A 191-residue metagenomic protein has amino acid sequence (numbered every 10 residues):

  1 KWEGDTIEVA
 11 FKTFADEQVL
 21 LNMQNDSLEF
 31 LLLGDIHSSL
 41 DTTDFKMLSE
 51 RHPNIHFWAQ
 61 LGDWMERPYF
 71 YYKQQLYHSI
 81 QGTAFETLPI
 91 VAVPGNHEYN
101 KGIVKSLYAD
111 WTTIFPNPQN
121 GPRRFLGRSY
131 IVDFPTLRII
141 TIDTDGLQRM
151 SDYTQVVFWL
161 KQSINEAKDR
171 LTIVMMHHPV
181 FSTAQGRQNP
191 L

Functional and structural regions predicted by a protein language model:
K1-L32, H37, R51-N54, T172: Acidic, histidine-bearing metal-coordination/catalytic regions of metal-dependent phosphoesterases
L32-D35, F57-D63, P89-N96, I142-D143 (+1 more regions): Active-site neighborhood of phospho(di)ester-bond hydrolases with catalytic His/Asp-centered motifs
I36-S39, W64-R67, N96-K101, D145-Q148 (+1 more regions): Solvent-exposed loop/turn segments at secondary-structure junctions within structured extracellular/periplasmic domains
S38-D41, Y153-V156, H177: Active-site-proximal loop/helix segments of hydrolase catalytic cores
D41-L48: Short, acidic/polar
T42, N54, P68-Y71, F85: Glycine- and small hydrophobic-enriched segments that form the cores of compact globular domains
S49-E50, I164: Short hydrophobic patches on amphipathic alpha-helices that form coiled-coil/helix-mediated interaction surfaces
F70-L171, G186-L191: Extended active-site neighborhood of metal-dependent phosphoesterases/phosphodiesterases
